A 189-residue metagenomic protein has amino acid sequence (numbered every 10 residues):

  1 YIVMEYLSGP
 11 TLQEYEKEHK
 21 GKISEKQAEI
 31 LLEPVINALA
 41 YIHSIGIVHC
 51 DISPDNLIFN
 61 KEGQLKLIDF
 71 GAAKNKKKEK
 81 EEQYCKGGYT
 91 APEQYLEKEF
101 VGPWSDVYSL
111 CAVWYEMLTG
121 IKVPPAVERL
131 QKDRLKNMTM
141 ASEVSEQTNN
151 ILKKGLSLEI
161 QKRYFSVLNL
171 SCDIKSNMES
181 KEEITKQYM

Functional and structural regions predicted by a protein language model:
Y1-T11: Conserved short submotifs of the Hanks-type protein kinase catalytic core that shape the nucleotide-binding pocket
L12-I23: AlphaC helix of the protein kinase catalytic domain
L31-L32: Activation segment signature within eukaryotic-like protein kinase domains
I36-I47: Protein kinase catalytic-loop region centered on the HRD/HxD motif
K80-E93: Conserved activation segment of eukaryotic-like protein kinases, specifically the C-terminal portion of the activation
E93-W104: Conserved end of the kinase activation segment
E143-L158: Conserved C-terminal C-lobe helix
